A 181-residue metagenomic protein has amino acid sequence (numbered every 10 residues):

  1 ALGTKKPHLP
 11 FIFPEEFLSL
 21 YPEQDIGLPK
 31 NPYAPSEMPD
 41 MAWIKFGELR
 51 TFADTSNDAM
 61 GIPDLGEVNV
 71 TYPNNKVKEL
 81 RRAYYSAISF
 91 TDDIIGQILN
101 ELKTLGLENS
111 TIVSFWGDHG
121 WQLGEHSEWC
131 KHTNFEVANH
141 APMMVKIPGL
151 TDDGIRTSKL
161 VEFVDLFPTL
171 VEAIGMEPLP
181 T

Functional and structural regions predicted by a protein language model:
G3-S110, S114-L160, A173-P180: Active-site-proximal cap/lid insertion segments
F163, F167: Zinc-coordinating Cys/His ligand positions in small cysteine/histidine-rich zinc-finger domains
